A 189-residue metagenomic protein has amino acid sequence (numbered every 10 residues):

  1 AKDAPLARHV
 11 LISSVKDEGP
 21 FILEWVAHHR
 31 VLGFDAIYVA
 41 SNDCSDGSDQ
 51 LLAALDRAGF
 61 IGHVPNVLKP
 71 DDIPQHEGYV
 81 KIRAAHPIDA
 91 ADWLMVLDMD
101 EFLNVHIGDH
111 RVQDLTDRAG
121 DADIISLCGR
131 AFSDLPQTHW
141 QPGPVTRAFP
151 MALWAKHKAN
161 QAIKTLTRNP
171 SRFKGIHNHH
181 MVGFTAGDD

Functional and structural regions predicted by a protein language model:
A1-A27: N-proximal low-complexity "stem/linker" segments adjacent to membrane-targeting elements
S13, A40-S48: Ser/Thr-glycine-rich phosphate-binding loops at phosphate-binding pockets of nucleotides, nucleotide cofactors
A27-A36: Short, acidic, metal-binding catalytic loop of nucleotide-sugar glycosyltransferases
D35, D92, D123: Short acidic/polar active-site loop segments enriched in Thr and Asp
D35-D43, V64-L68: Short beta-strand/loop segment that forms part of the nucleotide-sugar
G47-L94: Active-site-proximal specificity loops/subdomain of glycosyltransferases
E77, V105-D189: Catalytic-site signature of metal-activated, phosphate-bearing donor transferases, centered on the GT-A/GT-A-like
A91-N104: Short beta-strand-to-loop acidic/aromatic patch adjacent to the donor-nucleotide binding site
